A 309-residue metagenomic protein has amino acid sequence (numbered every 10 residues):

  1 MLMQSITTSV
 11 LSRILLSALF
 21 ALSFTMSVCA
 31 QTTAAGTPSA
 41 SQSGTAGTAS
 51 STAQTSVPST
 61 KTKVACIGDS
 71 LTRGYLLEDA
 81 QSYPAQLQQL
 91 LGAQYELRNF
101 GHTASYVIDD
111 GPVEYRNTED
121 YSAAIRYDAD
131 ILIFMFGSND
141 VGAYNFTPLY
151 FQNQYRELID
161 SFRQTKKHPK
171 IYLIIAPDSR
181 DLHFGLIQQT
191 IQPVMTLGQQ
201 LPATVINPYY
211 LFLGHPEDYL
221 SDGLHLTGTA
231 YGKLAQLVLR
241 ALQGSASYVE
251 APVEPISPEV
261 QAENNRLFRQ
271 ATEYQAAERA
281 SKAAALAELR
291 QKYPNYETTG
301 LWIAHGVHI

Functional and structural regions predicted by a protein language model:
M1-L11: N-terminal secretory signal peptides that target proteins for export/translocation
I14-S27: Bacterial N-terminal signal peptides
V28-A35: Boundary at the C-terminal end of the N-terminal hydrophobic targeting segment
G36, G44-G47, G300, G306: Residue-identity detector for glycine
S41-T62, E263-Q270, Y274-Q275: N-terminal low-complexity, Pro/Thr/Ser-rich intrinsically disordered segments that act as propeptides or flexible
T60-A65, L71-N153, L182, Q188: Conserved SGNH/GDSL esterase-like catalytic core that processes O-acyl groups on lipids and polysaccharides
T118-P252, Y293, L301, H305: Alpha-helical cap/lid subdomain in secreted, periplasmic, or secretory-pathway luminal O-acyl-processing enzymes
K233-I309: Conserved catalytic region of serine esterases and O-acyltransferases that act on ester linkages in lipids
